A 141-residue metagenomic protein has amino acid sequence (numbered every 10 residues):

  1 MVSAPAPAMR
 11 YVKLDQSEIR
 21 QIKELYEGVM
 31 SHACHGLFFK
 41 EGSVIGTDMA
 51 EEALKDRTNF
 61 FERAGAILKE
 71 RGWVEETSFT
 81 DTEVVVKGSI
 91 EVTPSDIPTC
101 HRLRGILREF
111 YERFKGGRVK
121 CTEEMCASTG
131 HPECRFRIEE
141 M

Functional and structural regions predicted by a protein language model:
M1-H101, V119, A127-R135, E139-M141: N-terminal accessory segment detector
H101-G116: Active-site helix/loop of acyl-thioester processing domains in fatty-acid/polyketide metabolism, spanning hotdog-fold
G116-T122: Hydrophobic beta-strand-centered segment that forms part of the acyl-chain substrate-binding groove
